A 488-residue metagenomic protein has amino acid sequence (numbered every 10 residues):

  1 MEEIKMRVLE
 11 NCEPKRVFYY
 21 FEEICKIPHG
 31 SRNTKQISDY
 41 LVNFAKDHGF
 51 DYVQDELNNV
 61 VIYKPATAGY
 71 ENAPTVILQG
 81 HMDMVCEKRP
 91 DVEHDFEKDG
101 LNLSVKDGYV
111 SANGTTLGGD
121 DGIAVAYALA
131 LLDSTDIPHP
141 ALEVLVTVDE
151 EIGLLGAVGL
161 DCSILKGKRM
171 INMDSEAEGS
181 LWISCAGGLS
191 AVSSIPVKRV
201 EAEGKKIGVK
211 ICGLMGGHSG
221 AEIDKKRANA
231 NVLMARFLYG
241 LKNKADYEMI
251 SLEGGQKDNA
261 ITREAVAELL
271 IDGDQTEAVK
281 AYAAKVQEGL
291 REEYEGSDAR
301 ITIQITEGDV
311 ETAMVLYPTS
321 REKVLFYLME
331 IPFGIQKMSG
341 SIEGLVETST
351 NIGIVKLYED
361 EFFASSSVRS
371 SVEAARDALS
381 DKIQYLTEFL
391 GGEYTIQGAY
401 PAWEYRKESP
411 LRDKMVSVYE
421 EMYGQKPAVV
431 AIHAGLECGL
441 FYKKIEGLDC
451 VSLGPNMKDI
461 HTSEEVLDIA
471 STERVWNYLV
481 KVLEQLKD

Functional and structural regions predicted by a protein language model:
E3-Y109: Acidic/His- and Gly-rich active-site-bordering loop/insert found across diverse amide/peptide-bond hydrolases
L9, P14-V17, G340, E347-D360 (+2 more regions): Zn-dependent metallopeptidase/amidohydrolase metal-coordination segment
E22-K26, A267-E268, T302-V315, G353-V355 (+2 more regions): A short beta-alpha structural unit
Y70-I152, A157-K168, G204-K206, P318-E322 (+3 more regions): Active-site metal-coordination/substrate-binding segment of hydrolases, especially metallo-dependent peptidases
H139-A230, L238-K242: Fold-level recognition of mixed alpha/beta catalytic cores in primary-metabolism enzymes, strongest
R227-K244, I271-T276, E322-M329, K337-G340 (+2 more regions): His/Asp/Glu-rich mid-to-C-terminal helical/loop segments that flank catalytic regions of hydrolases
N229-L252, E393, Q397, Y405-L448: Active-site-adjacent substrate-binding region of metalloamidase/peptidase-like peptide-processing proteins
D258-M338: A conserved active-site cap/scaffold subdomain adjacent to cofactor or substrate pockets
